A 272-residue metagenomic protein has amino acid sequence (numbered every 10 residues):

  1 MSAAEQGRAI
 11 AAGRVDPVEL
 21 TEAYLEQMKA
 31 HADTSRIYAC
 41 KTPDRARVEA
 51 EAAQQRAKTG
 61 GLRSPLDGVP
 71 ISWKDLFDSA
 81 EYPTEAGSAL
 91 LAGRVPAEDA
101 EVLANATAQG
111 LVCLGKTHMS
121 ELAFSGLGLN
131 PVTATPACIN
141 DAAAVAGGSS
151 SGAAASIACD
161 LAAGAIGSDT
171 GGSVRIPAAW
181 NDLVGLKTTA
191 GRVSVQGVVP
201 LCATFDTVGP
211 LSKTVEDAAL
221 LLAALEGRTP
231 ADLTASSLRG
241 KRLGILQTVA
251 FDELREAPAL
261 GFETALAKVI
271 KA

Functional and structural regions predicted by a protein language model:
M1-V48, K268-K271: An N-terminal boundary/leader segment
Q6-A12, S72, L90-R94, D206-K213: Short, well-ordered beta-strand elements within core beta-sheets of diverse protein domains
Y24, A46, G68, K74 (+3 more regions): Conserved hydrophobic/aromatic pocket- or pore-lining residues that grip, position, or stack substrates in active sites
D44-Q54, G110-L111, S120: Long amphipathic alpha-helix in the N-terminal Rossmann-like dinucleotide-binding domain of NAD(P)-dependent
Q54-L76, L111, K116: Glycine-rich, aromatic-flanked loop segments that form ligand/cofactor-binding clefts across common enzyme folds
P65-V102: Enzymes and membrane/adaptor proteins characterized by extended Gly/Ser/Thr/Asp/Glu-rich, aromatic-dotted
G68, A224-A272: Gly/Ser-rich, acidic/histidine-flanked active-site/gating loops
E98-L222: Short glycine/serine-rich loop segments
